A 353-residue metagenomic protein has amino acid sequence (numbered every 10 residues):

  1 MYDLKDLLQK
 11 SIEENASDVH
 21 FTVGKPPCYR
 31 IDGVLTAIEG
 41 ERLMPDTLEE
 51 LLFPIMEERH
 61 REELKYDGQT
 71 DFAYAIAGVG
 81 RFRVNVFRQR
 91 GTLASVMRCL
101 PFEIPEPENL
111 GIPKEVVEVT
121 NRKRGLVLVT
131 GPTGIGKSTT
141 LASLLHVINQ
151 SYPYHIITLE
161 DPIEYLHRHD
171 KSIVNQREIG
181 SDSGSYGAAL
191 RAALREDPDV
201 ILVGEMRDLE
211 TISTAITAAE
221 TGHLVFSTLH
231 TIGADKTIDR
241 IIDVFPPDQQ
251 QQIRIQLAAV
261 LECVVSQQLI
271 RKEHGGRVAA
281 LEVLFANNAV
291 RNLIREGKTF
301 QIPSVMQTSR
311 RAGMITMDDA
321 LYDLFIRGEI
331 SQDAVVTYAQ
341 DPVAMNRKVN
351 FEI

Functional and structural regions predicted by a protein language model:
M1-I353: Short, flexible helix-loop junctions that flank or precede catalytic/ligand sites
